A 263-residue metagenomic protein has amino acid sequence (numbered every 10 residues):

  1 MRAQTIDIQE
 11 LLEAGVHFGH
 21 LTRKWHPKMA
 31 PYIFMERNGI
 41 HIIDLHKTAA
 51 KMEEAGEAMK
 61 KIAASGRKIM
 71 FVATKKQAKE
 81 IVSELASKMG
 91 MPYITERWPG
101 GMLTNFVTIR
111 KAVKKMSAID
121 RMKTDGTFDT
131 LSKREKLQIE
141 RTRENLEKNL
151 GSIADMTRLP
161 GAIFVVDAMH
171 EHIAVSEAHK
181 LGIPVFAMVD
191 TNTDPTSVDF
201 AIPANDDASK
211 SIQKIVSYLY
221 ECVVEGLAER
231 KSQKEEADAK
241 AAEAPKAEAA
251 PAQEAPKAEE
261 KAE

Functional and structural regions predicted by a protein language model:
M1-T5, E225-E263: Intrinsically disordered, compositionally biased charged tails
R2-E147, I153, T157, E171 (+3 more regions): Acidic-enriched and Gly/Ser
M70, F164-V165, F186: Structural motif
I153-S176, K180-L181, P245-E263: Charge-patterned, long linear interaction tracts outside catalytic cores
A187-T193, A262-E263: Compositionally biased, low-hydrophobicity segments enriched in charged and small polar residues
